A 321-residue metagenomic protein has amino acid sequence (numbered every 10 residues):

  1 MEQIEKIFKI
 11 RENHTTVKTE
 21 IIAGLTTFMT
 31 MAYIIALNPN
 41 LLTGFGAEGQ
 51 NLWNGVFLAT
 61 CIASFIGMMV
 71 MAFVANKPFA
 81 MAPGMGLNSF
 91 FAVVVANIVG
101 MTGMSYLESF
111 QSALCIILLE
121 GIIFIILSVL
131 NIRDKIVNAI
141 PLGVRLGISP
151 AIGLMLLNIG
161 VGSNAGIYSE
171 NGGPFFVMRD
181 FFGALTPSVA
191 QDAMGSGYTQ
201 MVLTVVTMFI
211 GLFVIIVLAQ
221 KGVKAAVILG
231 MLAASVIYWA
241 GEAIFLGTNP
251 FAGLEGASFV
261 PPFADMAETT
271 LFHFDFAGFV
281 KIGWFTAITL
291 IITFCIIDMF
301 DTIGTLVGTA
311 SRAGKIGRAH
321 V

Functional and structural regions predicted by a protein language model:
M1-G55, A193-M194, M231-R318: Helix-loop-helix hairpins and the membrane-proximal interhelical loops of multi-pass alpha-helical transport proteins
I22-L203: Early transmembrane hairpin of solute transport permeases
G67-F79, I216-A219, T293-D301: Transmembrane alpha-helix interface/packing and boundary motifs in multi-pass membrane proteins, characterized by
M68, G147-G162, A225-P250: Hydrophobic alpha-helical membrane-insertion segments
M71-A72, F124, S128, I215 (+3 more regions): Structural signal for membrane-spanning alpha-helices in multi-pass inner-membrane proteins, emphasizing helix cores
M85-L87, I117-L118, I148, I152 (+2 more regions): Hydrophobic mid-bilayer segments of alpha-helices in multi-pass membrane transport proteins, especially secondary
P187-L229: Hydrophobic transmembrane alpha-helices of multi-pass small-molecule transporters
